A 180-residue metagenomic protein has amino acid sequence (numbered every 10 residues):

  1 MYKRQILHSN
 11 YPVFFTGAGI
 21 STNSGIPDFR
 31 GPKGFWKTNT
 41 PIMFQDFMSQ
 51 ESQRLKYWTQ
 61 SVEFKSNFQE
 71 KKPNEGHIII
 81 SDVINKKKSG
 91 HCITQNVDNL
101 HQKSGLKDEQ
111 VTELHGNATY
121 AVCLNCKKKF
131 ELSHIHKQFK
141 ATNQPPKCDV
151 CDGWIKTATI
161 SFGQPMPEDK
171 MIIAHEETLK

Functional and structural regions predicted by a protein language model:
K3-K180: Conserved catalytic core of sirtuin-type NAD+-dependent deacylases
